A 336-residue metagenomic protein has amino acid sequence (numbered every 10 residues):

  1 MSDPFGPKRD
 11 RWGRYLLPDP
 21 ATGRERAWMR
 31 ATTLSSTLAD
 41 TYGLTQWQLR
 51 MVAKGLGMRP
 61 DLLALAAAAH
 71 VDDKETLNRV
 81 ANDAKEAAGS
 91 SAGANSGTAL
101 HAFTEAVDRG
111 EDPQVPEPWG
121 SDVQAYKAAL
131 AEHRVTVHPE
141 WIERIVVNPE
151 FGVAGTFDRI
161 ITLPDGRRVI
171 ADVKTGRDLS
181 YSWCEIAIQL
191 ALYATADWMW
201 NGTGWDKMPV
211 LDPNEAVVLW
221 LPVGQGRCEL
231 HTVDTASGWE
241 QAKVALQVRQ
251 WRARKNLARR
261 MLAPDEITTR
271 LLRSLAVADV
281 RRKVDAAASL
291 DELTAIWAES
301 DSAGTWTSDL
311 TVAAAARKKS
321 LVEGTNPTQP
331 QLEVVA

Functional and structural regions predicted by a protein language model:
M1-A154: Metal-dependent nuclease catalytic cores that hydrolyze phosphodiester bonds in DNA/RNA, characterized by
D19-T22, V233-T235, E299-S302: Secondary-structure transition/turn motif
V107, E111, H133, D197-G204 (+1 more regions): Solvent-exposed amphipathic alpha-helical surface segments
E140-N256, L332: Mg2+/Mn2+-dependent nuclease catalytic core
V248-L272: Acidic, carboxylate-rich catalytic segments that either coordinate divalent cations
T269-A336: Interfaces that engage single-stranded nucleic acids at replication/repair/recombination sites
